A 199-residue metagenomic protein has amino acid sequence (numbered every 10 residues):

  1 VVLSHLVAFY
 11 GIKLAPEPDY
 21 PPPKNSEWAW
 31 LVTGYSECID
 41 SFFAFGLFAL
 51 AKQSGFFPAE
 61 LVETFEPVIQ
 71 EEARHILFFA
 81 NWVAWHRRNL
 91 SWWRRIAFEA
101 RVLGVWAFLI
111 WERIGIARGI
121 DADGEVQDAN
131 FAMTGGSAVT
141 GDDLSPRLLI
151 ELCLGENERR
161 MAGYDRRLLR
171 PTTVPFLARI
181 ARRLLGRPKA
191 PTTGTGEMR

Functional and structural regions predicted by a protein language model:
V1-R199: Non-heme di-metal
